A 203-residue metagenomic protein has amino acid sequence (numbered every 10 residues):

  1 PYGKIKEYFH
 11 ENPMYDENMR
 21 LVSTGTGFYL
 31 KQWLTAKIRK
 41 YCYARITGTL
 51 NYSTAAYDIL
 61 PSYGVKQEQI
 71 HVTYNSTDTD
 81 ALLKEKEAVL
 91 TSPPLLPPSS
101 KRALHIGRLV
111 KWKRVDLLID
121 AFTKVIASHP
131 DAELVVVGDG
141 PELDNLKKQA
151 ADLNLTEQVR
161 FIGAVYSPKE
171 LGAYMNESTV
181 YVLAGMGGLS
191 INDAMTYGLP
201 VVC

Functional and structural regions predicted by a protein language model:
V22, F28-T91: Donor nucleotide-sugar binding/catalytic pocket of nucleotide-sugar-dependent glycosyltransferases
K37-I38, E142, K169-E170, S190: Short acidic active-site motifs
L95-F122, V135: Conserved donor-binding/catalytic core segment of Leloir-type glycosyltransferases
D144-V165: Nucleotide-activated donor-binding/catalytic signature segment of Leloir-type glycosyltransferases, i.e., the conserved
A173-M186, L199-P200: Acidic donor-binding loop of glycosyltransferase active sites
G188-M195: Short glycine/serine-rich donor-binding loops of glycosyltransferases
